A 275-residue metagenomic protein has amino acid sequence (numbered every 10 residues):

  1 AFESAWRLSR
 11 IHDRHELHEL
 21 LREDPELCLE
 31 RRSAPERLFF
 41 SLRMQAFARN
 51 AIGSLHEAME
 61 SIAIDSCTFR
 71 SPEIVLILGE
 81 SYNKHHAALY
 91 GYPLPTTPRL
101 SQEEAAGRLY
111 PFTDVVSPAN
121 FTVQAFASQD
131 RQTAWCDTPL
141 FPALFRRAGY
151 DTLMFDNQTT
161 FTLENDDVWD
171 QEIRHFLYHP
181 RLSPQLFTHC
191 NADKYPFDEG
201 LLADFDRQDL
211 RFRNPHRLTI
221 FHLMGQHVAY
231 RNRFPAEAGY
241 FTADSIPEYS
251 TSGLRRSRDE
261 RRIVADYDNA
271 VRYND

Functional and structural regions predicted by a protein language model:
A5-T251: Active-site-proximal alpha/beta segments of enzymes that process anionic O-linked groups
V75, N269-D275: Metal-dependent active-site segment of extracytoplasmic phospho-/sulfohydrolases and closely related
L186-K194, R258-V271: Surface-exposed cleft-lining segments at the edges of enzyme active sites
A243-D266: Conserved small/aromatic sequence motifs within transmembrane helices
